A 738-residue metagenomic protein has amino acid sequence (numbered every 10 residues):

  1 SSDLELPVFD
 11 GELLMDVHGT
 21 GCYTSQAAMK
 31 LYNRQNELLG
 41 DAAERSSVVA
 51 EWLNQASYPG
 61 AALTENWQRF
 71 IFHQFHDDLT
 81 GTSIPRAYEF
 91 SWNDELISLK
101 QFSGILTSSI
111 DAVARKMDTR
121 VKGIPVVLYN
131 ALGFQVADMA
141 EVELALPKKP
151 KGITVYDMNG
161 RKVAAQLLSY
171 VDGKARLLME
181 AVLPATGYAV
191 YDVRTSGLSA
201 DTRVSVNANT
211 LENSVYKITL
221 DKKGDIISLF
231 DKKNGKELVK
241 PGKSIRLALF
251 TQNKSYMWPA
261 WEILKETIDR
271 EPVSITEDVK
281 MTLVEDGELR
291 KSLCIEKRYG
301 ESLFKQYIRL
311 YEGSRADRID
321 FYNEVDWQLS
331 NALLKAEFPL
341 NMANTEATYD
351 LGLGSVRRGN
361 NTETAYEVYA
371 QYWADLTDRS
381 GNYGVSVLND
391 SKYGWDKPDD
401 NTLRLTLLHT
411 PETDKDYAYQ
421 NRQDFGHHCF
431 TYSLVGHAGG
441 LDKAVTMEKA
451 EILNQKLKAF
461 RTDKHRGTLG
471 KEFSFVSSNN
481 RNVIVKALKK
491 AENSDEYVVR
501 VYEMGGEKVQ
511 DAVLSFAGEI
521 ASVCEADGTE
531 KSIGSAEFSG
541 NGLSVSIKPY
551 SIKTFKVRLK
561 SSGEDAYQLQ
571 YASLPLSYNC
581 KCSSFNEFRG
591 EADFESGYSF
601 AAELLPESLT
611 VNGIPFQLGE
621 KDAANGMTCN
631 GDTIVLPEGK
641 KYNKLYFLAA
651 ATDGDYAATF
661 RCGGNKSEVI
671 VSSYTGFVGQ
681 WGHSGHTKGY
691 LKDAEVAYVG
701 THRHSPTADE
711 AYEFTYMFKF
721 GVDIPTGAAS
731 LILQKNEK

Functional and structural regions predicted by a protein language model:
D10, L14, K100, T107 (+2 more regions): C-terminal (or distal) subdomains of carbohydrate-active enzymes
G11-S57, Y299: Basic, alpha-helical interaction scaffolds
G19-Y32, W52, F72-I97: Short His/Asp/Glu-rich catalytic/ion-coordination signatures at enzyme active sites or charged loops
L38, A42-E44, Y58-D78, L303 (+1 more regions): Core structural elements
A56-N66, R422-Q423, I634-Y642, N736: Structural motif
L63-Q74, Y88-L106, I110: Short amphipathic alpha-helical coiled-coil/interface segments
S562-K738: N-terminal/edge-of-domain interface segments
